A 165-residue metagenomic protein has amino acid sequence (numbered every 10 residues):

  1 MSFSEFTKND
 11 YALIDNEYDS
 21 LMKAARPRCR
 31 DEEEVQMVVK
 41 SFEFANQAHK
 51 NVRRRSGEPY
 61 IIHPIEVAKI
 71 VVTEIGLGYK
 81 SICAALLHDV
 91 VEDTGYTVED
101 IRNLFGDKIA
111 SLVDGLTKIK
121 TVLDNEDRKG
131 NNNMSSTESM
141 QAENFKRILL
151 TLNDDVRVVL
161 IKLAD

Functional and structural regions predicted by a protein language model:
M1-A164: Active-site helical microenvironments for divalent-metal-assisted chemistry
